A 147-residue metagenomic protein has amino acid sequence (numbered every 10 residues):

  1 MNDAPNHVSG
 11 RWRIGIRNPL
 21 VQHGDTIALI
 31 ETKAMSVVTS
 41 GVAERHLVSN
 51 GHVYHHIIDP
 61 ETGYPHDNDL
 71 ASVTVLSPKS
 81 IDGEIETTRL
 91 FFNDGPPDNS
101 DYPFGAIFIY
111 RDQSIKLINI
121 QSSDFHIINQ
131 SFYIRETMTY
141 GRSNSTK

Functional and structural regions predicted by a protein language model:
M1-K147: Mature catalytic core of soluble alpha/beta enzymes
